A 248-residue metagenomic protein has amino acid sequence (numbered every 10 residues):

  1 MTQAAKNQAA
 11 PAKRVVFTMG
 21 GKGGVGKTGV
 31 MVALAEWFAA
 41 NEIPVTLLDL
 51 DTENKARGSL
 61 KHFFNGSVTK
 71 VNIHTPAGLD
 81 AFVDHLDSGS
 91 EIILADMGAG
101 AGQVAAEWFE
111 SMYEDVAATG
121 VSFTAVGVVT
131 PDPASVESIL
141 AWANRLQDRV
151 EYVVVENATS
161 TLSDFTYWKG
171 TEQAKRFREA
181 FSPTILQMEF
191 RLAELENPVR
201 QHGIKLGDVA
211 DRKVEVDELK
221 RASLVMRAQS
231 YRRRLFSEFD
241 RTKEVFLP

Functional and structural regions predicted by a protein language model:
M1-A9: Pre-Walker A adenine-sensing motif
A9-V15, M31, A40-W108, S122: Nucleotide-state-sensitive switch-loop elements of NTP-binding domains
F17-V32: Glycine-rich phosphate-binding P-loop
A101-P198: Conserved catalytic-core segment of NTP-binding enzymes
V153-T161, Y167-P248: P-loop NTP-binding site
